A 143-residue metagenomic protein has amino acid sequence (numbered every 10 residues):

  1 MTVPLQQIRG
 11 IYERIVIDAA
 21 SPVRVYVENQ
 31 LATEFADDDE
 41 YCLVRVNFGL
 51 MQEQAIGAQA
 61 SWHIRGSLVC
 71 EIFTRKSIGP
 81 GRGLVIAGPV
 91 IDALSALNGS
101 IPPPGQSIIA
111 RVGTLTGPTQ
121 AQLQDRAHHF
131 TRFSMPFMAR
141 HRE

Functional and structural regions predicted by a protein language model:
M1-A60, L97-I109: Small/polar-rich, solvent-exposed N-terminal microdomains that initiate assembly or binding
P4, R82, A127: Conserved acidic
V23, I91-R142: Acidic-leaning, charged glycine-interspersed low-complexity segments
G49-M51, R75, Q120-A121: Short beta-turn/strand-loop junction motif enriched in small, turn-promoting residues
Q52, I78, H141-E143: Residue-level signal for secondary-structure boundary sites
Q59-H63, V85-G88: Short intrinsically disordered coil segments
A60-S77, H128-R140: Oligomerization/assembly interface segments of phage tail-like spikes and tubes
F73-S95: Mid-chain, well-packed structural core segment of small domains
